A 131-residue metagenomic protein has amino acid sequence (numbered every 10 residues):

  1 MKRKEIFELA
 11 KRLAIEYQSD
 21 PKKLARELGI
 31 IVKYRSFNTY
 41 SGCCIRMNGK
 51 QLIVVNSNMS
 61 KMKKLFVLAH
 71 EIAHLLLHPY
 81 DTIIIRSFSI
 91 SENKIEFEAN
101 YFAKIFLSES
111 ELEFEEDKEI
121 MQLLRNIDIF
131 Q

Functional and structural regions predicted by a protein language model:
M1-Q131: Active-site hotspot residues in diverse enzymes, especially metal/ion-binding acidic/histidine motifs
